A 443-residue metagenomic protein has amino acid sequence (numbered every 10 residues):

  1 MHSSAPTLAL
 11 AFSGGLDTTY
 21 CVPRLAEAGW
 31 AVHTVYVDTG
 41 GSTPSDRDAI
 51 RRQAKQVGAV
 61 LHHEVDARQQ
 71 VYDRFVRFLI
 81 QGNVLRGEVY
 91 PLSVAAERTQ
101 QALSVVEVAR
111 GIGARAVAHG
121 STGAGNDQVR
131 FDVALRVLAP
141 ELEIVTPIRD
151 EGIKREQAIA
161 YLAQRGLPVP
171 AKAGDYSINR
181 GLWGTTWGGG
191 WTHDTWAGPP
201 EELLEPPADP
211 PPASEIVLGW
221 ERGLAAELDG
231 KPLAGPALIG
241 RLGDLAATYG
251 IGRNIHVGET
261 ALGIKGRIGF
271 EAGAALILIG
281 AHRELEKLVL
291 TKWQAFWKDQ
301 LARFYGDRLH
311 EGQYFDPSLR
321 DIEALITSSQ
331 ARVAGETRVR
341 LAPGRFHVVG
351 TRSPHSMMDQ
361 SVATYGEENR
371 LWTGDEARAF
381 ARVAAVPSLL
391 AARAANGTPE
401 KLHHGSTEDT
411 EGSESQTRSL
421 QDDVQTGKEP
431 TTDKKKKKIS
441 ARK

Functional and structural regions predicted by a protein language model:
H2-E400: Nucleotide-activated chemistry modules centered on ATP-dependent adenylation/adenylyltransferase
N396-E414, R418, D423-Q425, E429-K443: Short, low-complexity, charge-dense intrinsically disordered segments
